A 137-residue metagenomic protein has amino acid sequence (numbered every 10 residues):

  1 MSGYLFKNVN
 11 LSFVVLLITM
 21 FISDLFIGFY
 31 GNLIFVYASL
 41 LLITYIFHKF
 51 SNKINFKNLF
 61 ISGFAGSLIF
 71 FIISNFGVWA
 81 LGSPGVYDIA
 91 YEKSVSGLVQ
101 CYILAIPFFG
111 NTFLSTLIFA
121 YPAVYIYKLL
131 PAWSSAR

Functional and structural regions predicted by a protein language model:
M1-L11, Y45-I46: Generic transmembrane alpha-helix motif of multi-pass integral membrane proteins
Y4, M20, D24, T44 (+1 more regions): Alpha-helical transmembrane segments of multi-pass membrane proteins
L5-N10, F29, I126, S135: Mature catalytic domains of secreted/periplasmic carbohydrate-active enzymes
K7, I27, G31, S51 (+1 more regions): Short helix-capping/hinge motifs at transmembrane helix termini and TM-loop junctions
N8-F13, L33-I34, K53-K57: Membrane-helix interface segments
S12-S23, L59-S67: Central hydrophobic cores of alpha-helical transmembrane segments in multi-pass integral membrane proteins
V15-K49: Interfacial aromatic-anchored transmembrane helix boundaries in multi-pass membrane proteins
N55-A136: Membrane-embedded alpha-helical hairpins and interfacial helices in multi-pass inner-membrane proteins
